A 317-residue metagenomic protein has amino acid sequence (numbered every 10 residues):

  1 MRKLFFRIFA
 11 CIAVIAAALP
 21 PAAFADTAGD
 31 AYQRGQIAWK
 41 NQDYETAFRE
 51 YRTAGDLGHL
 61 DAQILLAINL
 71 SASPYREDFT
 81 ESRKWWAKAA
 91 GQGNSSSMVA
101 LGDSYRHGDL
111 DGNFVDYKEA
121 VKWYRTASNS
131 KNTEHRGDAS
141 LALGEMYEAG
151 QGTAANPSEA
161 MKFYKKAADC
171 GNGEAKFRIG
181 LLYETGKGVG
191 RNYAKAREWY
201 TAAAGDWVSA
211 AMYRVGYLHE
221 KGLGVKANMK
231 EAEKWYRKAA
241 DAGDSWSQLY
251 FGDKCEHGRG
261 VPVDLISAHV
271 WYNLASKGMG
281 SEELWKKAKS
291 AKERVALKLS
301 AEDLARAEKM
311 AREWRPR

Functional and structural regions predicted by a protein language model:
M1-A10: Bacterial N-terminal signal peptides that target proteins for export
F9-A18: Bacterial N-terminal signal peptides
D26, L57-L60, A72-S73, G91-S95 (+15 more regions): Short helix-capping/linker turns of helical repeat alpha-solenoids
T27-T53, L57, D103, E145: Alpha-helical segment of the N-proximal tetratricopeptide repeat
A28, E283-R317: Terminal, low-structured helical/coil segments at or just beyond the last alpha-helical repeat
A31-A38, L65-A72, A100-D109, S140-A149 (+6 more regions): Hydrophobic face of amphipathic alpha-helices that form TPR/SEL1-like repeat modules and related alpha-solenoid
